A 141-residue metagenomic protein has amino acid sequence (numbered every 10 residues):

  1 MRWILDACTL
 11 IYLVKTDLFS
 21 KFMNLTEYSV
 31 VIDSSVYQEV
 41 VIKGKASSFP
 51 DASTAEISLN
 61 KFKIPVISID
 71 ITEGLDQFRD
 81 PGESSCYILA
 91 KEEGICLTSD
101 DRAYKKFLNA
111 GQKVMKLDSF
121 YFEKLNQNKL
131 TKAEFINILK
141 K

Functional and structural regions predicted by a protein language model:
M1-I95, D101-M115, S119-Q127, A133-K141: Active-site-proximal, substrate-binding regions of enzyme catalytic domains and RNA-binding/basic surfaces
